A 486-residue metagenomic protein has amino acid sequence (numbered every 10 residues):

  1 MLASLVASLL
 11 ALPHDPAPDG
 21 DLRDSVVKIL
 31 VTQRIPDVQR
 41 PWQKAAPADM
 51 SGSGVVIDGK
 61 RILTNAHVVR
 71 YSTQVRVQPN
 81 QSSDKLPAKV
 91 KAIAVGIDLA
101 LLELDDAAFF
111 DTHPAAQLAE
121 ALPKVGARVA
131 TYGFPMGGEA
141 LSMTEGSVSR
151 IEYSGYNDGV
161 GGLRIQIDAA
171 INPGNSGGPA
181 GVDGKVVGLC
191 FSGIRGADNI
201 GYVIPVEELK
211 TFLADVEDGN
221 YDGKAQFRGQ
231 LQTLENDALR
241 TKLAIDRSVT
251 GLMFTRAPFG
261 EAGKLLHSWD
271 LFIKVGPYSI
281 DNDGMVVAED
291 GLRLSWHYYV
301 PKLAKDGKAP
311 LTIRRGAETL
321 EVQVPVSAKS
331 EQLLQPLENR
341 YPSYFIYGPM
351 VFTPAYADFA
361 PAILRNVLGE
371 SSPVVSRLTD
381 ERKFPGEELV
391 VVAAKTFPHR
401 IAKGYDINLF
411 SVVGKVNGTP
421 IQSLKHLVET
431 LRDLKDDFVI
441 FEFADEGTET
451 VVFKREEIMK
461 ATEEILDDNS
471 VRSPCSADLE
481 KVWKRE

Functional and structural regions predicted by a protein language model:
P16-I62, R70-T73, S83-K85, D106-F110 (+1 more regions): Glycine-biased strand-turn-strand hairpin within the trypsin-fold
S25-V31, Q43-K44, D105-A116, L141-D198 (+3 more regions): Active-site region of chymotrypsin-like
T32-R34, V55, A66, K89 (+4 more regions): C-terminal recognition in membrane/secretory proteostasis and scaffolding
R34, I93-D98, S149-N157, L234-N236 (+1 more regions): Short, conserved beta-turn/loop elements at beta-strand boundaries and strand-helix junctions
I35-P36, D58-L141, R164, P173 (+2 more regions): Conserved active-site neighborhood of the chymotrypsin/trypsin-like protease fold
A48-S51, N172-S176, F259, I407: Short, small/polar residue-rich loop motifs at catalytic or cofactor-binding pockets
S51, T64-R70, G133, S149-R150 (+4 more regions): Short beta->alpha transition motifs characteristic of CBS
S53, G59, Y71, V125 (+4 more regions): Short, flexible surface segments
